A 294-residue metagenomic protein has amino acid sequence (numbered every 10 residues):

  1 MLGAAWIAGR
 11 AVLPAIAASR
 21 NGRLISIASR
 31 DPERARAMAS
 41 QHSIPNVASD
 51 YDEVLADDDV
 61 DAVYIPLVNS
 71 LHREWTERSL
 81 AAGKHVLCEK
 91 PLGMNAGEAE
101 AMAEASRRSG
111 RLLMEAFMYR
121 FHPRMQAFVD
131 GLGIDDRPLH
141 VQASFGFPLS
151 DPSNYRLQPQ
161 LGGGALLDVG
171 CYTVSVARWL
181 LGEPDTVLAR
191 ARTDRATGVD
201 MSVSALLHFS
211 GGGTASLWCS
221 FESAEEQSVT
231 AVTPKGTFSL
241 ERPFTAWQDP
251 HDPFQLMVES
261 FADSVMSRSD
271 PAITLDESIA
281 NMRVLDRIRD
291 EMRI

Functional and structural regions predicted by a protein language model:
M1-H42, A262, I294: N-terminal Rossmann-like dinucleotide-binding module
A8, A48, C88, L113-E115 (+1 more regions): Hydrophobic residues in well-ordered beta-strands that form the structural core
H42-A105: Beta-loop-alpha module in the N-terminal Rossmann-like domain of NAD(P)-dependent dehydrogenases, especially those
A62-Y64, S210, S260-I294: C-terminal helix-rich "cap/oligomerization" subdomain common to oxidoreductases
E100-M118, D136-A143: Rossmann-fold dehydrogenase core element
Y119-L188, R195: Predominantly a Rossmann-like dinucleotide-binding segment in NAD(P)-dependent oxidoreductases
S175-F244, E259-V265: Contiguous beta-strand/loop segments that form the cofactor/metal-binding neighborhood of enzyme cores
